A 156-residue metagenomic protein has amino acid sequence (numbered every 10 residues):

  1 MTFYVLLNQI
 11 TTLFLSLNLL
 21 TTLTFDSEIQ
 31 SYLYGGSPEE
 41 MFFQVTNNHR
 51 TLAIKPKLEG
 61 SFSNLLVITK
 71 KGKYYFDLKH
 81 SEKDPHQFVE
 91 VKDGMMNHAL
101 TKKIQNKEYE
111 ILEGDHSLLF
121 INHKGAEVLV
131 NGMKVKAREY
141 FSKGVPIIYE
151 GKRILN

Functional and structural regions predicted by a protein language model:
M1-N156: A general "mature secreted/periplasmic domain" signal
